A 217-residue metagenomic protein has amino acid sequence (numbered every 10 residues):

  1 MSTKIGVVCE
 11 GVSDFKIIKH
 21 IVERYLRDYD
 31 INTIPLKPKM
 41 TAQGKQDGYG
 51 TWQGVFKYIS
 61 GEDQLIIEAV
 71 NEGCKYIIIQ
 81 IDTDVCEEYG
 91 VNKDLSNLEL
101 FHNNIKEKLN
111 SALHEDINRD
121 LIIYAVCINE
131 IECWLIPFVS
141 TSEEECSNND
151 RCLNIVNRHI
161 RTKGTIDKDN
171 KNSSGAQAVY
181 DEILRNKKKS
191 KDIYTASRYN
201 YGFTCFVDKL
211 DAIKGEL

Functional and structural regions predicted by a protein language model:
S2, F15-Y49, F56-L217: C-terminal accessory helical subdomains adjacent to catalytic cores in phosphodiester- and nucleotide-handling enzymes
G6-V8: Conserved beta-strand elements of the Class I
G11-S13: Short polar catalytic/cofactor-binding loops
